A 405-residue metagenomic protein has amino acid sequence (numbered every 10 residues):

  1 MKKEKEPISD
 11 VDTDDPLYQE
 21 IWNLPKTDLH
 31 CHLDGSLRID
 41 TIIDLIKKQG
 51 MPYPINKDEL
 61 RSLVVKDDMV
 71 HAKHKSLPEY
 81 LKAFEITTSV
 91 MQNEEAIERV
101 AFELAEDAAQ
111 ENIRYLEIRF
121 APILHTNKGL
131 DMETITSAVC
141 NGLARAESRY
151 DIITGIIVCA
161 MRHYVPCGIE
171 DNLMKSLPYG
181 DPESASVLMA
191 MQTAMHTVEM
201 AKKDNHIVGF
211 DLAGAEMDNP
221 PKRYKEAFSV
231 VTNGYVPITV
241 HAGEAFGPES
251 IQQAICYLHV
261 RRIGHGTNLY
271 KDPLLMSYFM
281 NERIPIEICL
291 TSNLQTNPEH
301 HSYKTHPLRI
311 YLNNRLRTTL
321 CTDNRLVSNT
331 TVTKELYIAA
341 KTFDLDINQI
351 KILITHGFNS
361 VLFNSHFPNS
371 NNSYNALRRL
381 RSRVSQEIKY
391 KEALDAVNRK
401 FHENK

Functional and structural regions predicted by a protein language model:
K2-V236, A245-Q253, Y257-P285, L290-K405: Metal-cofactor-binding active-site regions of metalloenzymes
A242: A short glycine-rich, hydrophobically flanked beta-strand micro-motif that places a catalytic Asp/Glu for divalent metal
